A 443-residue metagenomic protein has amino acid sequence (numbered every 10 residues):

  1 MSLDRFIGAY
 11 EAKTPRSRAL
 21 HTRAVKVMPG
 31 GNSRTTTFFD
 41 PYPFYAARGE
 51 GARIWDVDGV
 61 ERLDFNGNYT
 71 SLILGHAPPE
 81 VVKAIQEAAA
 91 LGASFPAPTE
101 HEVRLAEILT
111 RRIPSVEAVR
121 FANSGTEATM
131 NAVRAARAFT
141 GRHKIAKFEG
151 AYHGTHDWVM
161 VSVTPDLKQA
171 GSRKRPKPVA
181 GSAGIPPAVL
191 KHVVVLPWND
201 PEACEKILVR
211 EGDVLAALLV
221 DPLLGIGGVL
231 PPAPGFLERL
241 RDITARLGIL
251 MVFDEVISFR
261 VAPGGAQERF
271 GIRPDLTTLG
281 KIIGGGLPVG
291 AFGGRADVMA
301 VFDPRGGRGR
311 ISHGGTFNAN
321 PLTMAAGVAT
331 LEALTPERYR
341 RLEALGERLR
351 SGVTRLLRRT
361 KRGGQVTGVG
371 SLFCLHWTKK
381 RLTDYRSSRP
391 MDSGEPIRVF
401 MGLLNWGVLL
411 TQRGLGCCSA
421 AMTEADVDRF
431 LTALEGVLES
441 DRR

Functional and structural regions predicted by a protein language model:
M1-R443: Conserved N-terminal phosphate-binding loop of PLP-dependent enzymes in the Aspartate aminotransferase
